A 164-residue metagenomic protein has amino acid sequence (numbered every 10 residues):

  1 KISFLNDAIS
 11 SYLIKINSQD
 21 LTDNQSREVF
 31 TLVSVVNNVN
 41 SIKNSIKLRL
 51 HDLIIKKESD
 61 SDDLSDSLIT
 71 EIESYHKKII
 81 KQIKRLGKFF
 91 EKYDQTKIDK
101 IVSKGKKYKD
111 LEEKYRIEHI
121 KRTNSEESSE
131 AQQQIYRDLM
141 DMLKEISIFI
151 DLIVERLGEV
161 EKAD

Functional and structural regions predicted by a protein language model:
K1-D164: Cytosolic, long alpha-helical scaffolding segments
